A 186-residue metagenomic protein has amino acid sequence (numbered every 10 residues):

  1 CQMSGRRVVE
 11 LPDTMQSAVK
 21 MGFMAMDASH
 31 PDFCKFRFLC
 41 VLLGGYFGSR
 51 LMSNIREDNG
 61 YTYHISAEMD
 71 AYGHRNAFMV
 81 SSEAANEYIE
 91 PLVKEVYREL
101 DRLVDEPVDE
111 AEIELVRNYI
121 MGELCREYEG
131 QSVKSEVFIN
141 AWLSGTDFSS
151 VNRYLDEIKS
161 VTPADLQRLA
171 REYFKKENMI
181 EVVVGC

Functional and structural regions predicted by a protein language model:
C1-H30, V41-K94, E112, L155-N178 (+1 more regions): Non-catalytic beta-strand/loop surface segments
F33: Double-stranded RNA-binding/processing signature
R98-P107: A common structural junction motif
P107-I113: Flexible helix-coil linker/hinge segments at domain or subdomain boundaries
E114-C186: C-terminal regions of mature proteins
